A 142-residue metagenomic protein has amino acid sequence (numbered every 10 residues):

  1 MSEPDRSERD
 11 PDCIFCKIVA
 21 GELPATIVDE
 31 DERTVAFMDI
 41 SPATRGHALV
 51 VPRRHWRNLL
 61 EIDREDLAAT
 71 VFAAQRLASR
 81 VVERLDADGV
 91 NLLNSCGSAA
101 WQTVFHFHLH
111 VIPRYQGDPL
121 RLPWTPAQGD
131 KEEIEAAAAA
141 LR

Functional and structural regions predicted by a protein language model:
M1-R142: HIT superfamily nucleotide-processing domains
